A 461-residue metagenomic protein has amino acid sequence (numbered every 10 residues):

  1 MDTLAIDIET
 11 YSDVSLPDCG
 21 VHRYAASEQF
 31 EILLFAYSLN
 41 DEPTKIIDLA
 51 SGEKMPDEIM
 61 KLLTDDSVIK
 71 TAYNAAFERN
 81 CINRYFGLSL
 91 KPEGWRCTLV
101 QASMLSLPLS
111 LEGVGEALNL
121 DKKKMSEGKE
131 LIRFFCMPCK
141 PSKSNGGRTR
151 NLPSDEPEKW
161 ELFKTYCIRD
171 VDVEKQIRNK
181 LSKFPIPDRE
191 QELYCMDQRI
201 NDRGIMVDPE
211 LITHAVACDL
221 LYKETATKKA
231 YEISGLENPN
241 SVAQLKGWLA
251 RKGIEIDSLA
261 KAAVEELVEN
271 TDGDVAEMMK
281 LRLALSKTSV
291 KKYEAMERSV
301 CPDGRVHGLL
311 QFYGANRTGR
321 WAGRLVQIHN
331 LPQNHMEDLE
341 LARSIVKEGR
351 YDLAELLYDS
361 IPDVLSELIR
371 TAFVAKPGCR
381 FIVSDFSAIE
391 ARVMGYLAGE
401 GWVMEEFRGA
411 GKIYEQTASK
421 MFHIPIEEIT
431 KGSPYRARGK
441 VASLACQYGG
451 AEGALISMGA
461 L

Functional and structural regions predicted by a protein language model:
M1-D2, M60-T64, V364-R380: A short acidic-Thr-Gly-centered motif at the start of a beta-strand
M1-T10, V14-L16, L34-A36, E130-L365 (+4 more regions): Conserved "right-hand" nucleotidyltransferase catalytic core of DNA-directed polymerases
I8-V14, R23-A25, N74: Ser/Thr-glycine-rich phosphate-binding loops at phosphate-binding pockets of nucleotides, nucleotide cofactors
G20-R23, E31-I32, L339, E390-I424: Metal-dependent catalytic core segments for phosphate chemistry
F30-Y37, D41-S182, E337-D338, G411 (+2 more regions): Active-site-proximal helix-loop-helix substrate-binding element of RNase H-like nuclease domains
A76-L88, L105, K246-R251, S387-G401: Short active-site loop/helix that positions an aromatic residue
G94-L99, E190-Y194, T430-A442: Alpha-helical scaffolds flanking conserved acidic
I254-E255, F422-L461: Conserved catalytic core of nucleic-acid polymerases
